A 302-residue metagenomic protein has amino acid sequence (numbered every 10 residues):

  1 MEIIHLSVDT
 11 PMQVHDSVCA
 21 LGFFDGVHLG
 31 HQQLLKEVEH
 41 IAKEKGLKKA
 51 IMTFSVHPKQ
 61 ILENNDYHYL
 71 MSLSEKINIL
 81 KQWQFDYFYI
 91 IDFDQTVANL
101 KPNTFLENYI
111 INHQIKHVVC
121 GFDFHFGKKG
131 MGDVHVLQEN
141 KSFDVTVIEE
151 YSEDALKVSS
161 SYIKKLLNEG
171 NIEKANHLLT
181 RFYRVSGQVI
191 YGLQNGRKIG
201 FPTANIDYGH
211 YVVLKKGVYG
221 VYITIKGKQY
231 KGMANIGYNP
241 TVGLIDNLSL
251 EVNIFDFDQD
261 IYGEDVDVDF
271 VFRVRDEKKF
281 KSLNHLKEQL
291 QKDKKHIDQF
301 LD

Functional and structural regions predicted by a protein language model:
E2-D9, Y89: Short acidic-hydrophobic, aromatic-tinged amphipathic segments that line or gate anion-handling sites
S7-S72: N-terminal catalytic cores of NTP/NDP-binding nucleotidyl/phosphoryl-transfer enzymes
H28, L80, V118, A175 (+2 more regions): Residue-level signal for inorganic ion chemistry
G46-A50, D86-Y87, H117, D144: Residues at the starts of beta-strands that form the adenosine-phosphate
H68-K76, N99-L106: Glycine-rich, highly charged phosphate/nucleotide-binding loops
E75-Y89: A glycine-rich helix N-cap at a beta->alpha junction
N99-P202, K281-H285: Classical nucleotidyltransferase
G192-D302: Phosphate/ribose-recognition catalytic cores of enzymes acting on nucleotide-derived substrates
